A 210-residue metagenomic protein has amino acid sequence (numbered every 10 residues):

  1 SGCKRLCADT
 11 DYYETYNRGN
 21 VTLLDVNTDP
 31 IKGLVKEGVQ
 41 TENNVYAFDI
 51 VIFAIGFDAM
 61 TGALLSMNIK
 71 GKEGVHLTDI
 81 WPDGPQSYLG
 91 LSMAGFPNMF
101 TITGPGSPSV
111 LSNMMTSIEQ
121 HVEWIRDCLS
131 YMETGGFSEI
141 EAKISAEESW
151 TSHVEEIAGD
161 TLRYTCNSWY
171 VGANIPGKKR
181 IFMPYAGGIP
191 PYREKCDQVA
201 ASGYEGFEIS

Functional and structural regions predicted by a protein language model:
S1-D11, K179: Short beta-strand to alpha-helix junction loop
G2-R5, P30-G33, A59-T61, P108-V110: Flexible loop/turn segments at secondary-structure boundaries
G19-E42: A conserved short coil-to-beta-strand element within the FAD-binding core of flavoproteins
T22-L24, I52, P97-I102: Hydrophobic/aromatic beta-strand patches that form the interior of the parallel beta-sheet core in alpha/beta enzyme
V39, Y46-D58: Short hydrophobic core segments
D58-S107: Glycine-rich loop(s) and the adjacent beta-strand/alpha-helix scaffold that form part
S87, F100-S210: C-terminal, flexible cofactor-proximal segment of oxidoreductases
